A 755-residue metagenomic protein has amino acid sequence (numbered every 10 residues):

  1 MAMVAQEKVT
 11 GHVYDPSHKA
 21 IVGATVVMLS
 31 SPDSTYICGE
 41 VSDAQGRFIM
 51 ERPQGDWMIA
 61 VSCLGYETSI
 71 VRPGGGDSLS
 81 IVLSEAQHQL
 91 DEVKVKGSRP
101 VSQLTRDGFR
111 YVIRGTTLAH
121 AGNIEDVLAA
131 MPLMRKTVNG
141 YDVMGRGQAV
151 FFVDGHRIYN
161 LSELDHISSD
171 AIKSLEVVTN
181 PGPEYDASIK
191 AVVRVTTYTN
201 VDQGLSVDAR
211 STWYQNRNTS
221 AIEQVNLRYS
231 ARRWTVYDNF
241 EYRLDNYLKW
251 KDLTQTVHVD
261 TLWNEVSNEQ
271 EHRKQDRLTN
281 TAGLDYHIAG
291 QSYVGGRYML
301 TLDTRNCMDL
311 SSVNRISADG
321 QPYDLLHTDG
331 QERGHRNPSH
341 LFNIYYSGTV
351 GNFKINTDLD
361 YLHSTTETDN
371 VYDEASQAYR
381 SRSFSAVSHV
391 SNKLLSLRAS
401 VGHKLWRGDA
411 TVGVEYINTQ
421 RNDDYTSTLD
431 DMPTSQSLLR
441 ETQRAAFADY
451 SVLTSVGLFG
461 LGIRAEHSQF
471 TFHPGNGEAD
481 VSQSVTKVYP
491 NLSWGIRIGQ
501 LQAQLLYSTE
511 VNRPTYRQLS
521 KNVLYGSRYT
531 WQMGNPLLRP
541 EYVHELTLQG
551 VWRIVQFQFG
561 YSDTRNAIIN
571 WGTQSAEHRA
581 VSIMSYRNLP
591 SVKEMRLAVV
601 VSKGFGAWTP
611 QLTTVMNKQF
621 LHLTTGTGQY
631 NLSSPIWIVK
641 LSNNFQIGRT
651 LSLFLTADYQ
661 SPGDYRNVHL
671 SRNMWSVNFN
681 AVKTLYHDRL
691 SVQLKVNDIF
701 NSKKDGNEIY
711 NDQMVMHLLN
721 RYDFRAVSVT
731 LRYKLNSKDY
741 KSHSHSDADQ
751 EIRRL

Functional and structural regions predicted by a protein language model:
V27-L29, S62-Y66, S78-T117, T137-V138 (+2 more regions): Short, acidic, small-residue-rich periplasmic hinge/interaction motif at the N-terminus of Gram-negative outer-membrane
S31-R47: Short, acidic Ser/Thr/Gly-rich low-complexity loop/linker segments typical of extracellular and cell-surface proteins
E51, A130, H156-G182, L227: Short acidic/polar hinge/loop motifs at secondary-structure boundaries that mediate gating or recognition
D77-V82, I124-V127, L161-S162, V177 (+2 more regions): N-terminal periplasmic accessory domains that precede and gate Gram-negative outer-membrane beta-barrel machines
T196-S211, W250, T254, N280-A282 (+9 more regions): Surface-exposed extracellular loop regions of Gram-negative outer-membrane beta-barrel proteins
R277-R305, D329-G477, R497, L501-Q502 (+2 more regions): Face-selective signature of the C-terminal outer-membrane beta-barrel domain
S385, L394-R398, S437-L439, Q443-A445 (+4 more regions): Outer membrane beta-barrel strand-and-loop segments of large Gram-negative receptors, especially TonB-dependent
L438-L439, Q483, L501, V511-R565 (+2 more regions): Outer-membrane beta-barrel signature, preferentially recognizing the C-terminal barrel domain of Gram-negative
